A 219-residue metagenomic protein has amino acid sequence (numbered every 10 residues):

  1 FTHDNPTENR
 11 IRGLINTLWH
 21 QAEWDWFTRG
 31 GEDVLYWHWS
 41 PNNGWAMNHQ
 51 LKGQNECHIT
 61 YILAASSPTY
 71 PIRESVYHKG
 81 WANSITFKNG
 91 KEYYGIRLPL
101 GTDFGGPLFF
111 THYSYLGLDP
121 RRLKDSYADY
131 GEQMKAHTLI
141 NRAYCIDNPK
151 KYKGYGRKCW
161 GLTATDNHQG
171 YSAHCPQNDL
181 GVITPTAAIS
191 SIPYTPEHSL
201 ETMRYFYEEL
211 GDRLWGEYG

Functional and structural regions predicted by a protein language model:
F1-G219: Ser/Thr/Asn(+Pro)-rich, low-complexity disordered segments
